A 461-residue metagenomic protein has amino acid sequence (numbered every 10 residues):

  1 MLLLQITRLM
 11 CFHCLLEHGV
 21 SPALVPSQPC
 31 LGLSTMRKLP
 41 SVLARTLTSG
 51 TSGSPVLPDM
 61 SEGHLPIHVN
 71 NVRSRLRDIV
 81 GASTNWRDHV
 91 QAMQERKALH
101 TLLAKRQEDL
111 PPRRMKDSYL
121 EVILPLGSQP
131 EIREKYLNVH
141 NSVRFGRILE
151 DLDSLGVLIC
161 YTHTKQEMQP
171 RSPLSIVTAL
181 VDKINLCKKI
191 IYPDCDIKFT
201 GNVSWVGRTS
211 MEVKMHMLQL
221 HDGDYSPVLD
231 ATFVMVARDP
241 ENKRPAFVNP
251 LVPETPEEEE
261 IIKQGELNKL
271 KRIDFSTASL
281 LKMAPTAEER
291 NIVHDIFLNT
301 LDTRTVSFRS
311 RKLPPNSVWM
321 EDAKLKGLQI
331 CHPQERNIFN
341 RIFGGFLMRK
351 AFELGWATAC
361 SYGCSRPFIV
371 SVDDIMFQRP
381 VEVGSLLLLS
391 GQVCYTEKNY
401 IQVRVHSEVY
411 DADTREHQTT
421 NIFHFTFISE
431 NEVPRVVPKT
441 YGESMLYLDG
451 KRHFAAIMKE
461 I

Functional and structural regions predicted by a protein language model:
M1-M36: N-terminal chloroplast transit peptides
L3-I6, C11, P40-T101, I190-K198 (+3 more regions): HotDog/MaoC-like acyl-thioester-processing domains
G53-R144, L251-P253, E257-G344, I461: Catalytic strand-loop segment that frames the active site of acyl-thioester-processing enzymes
N141, F145-I148, C160-T178, I190-Y192 (+2 more regions): Single-stranded nucleic-acid-binding OB-fold domains
V143-R171, F343-P367: Active-site helix/loop of acyl-thioester processing domains in fatty-acid/polyketide metabolism, spanning hotdog-fold
Q169-K198, C364-L388: A cross-kingdom feature marking solvent-exposed beta-strand/loop segments within repeated, beta-rich binding/scaffold
K324-P380: Eukaryotic modular interaction domains in large regulatory/scaffold proteins
